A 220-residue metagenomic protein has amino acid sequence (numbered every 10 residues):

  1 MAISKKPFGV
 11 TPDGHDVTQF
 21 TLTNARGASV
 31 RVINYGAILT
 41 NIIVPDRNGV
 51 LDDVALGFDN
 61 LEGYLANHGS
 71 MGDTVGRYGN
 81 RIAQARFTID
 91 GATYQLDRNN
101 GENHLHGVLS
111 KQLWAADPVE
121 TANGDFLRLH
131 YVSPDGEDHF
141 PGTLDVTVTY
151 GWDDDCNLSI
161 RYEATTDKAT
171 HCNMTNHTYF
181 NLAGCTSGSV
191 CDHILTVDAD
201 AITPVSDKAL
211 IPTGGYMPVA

Functional and structural regions predicted by a protein language model:
M1-A220: An exposed, glycine/acidic-rich loop-and-rim segment of catalytic or binding clefts
